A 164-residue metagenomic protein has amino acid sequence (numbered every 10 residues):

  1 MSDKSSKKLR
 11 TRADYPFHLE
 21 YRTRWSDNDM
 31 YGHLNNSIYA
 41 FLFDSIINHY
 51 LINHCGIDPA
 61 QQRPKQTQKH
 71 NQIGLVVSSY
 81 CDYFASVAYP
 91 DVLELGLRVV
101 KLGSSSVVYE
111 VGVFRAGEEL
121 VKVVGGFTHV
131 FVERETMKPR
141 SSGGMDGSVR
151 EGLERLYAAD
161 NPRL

Functional and structural regions predicted by a protein language model:
M1-V92, V100-L164: Terminal targeting signals and extreme-terminal segments of soluble enzymes
